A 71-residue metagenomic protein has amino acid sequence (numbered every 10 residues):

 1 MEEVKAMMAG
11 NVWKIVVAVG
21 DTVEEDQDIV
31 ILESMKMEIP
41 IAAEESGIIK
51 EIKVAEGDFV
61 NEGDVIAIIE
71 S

Functional and structural regions predicted by a protein language model:
M1-N11, D28-E44, S71: Short beta-strand-turn/beta-hairpin segments enriched in glycine/proline and small hydrophobics that form edge-strand
M8, K14-A18, T22, E51-V54: Short histidine-centered loop motifs in beta-beta connectors
I15, G20-T22, I39-S46, I66: Residue-level detector of solvent-exposed, low-hydrophobicity positions
A18-I29, E56-I66: Short, well-structured beta-strand-loop connectors
A42, S46, E51-S71: C-terminal structural segments of small proteins and small subunits
